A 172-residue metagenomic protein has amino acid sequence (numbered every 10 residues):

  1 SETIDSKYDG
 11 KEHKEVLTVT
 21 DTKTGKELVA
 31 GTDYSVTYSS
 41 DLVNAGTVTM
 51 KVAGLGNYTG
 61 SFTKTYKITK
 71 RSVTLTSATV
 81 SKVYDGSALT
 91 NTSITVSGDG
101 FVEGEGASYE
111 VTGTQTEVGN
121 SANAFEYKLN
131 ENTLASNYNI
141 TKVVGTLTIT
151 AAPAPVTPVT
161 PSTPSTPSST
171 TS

Functional and structural regions predicted by a protein language model:
S1-S172: Short loop/turn motifs that initiate or flank beta-strands
